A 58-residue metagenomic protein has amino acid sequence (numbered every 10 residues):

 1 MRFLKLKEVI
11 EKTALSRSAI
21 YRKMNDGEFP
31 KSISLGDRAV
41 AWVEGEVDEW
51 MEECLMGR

Functional and structural regions predicted by a protein language model:
M1-A19, E46, E52-E53: Polyanion-binding surface elements
R22: Base-recognition residues in the alpha-helical recognition helix of bacterial helix-turn-helix
D26, L35, A39-R58: C-terminal structural segments of small proteins and small subunits
